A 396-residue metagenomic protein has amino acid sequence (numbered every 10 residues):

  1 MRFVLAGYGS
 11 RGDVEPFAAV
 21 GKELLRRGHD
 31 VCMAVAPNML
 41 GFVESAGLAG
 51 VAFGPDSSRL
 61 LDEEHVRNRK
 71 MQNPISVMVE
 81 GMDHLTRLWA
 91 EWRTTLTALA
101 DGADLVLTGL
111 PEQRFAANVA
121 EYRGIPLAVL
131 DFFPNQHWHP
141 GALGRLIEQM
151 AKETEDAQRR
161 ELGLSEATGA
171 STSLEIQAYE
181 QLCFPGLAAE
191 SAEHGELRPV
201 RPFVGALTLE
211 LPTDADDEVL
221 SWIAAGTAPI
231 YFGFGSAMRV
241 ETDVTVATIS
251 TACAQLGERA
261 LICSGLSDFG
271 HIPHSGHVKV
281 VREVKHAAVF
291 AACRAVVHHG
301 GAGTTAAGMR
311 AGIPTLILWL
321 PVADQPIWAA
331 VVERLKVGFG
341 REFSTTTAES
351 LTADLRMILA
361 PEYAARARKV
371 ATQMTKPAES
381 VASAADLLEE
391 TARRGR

Functional and structural regions predicted by a protein language model:
M1-A49: N-terminal subdomain of nucleotide-sugar transferases
A49-D104: Phosphate/nucleotide-donor binding subsite
L85-K152, L182: Conserved nucleotide-sugar donor-interacting segment of glycosyltransferase catalytic cores, predominantly GT-B
L105-T108, V281-A329: A donor-sugar binding/catalytic signature common to diverse glycosyltransferases and related nucleotide-sugar
I125-G186, S191-P199: Active-site-proximal region of nucleotide-activated glycan assembly enzymes, centered on histidine/acidic-rich loops
L182-A295: Donor-nucleotide binding loops and adjacent catalytic segments primarily of GT-B fold Leloir glycosyltransferases
V322-D354, A365, S380: Change "using UDP/GDP/dTDP sugars" to "using nucleotide sugars
A348-R396: C-terminal amphipathic helix plus adjacent low-complexity, charged tail appended to glycosyltransferase catalytic
